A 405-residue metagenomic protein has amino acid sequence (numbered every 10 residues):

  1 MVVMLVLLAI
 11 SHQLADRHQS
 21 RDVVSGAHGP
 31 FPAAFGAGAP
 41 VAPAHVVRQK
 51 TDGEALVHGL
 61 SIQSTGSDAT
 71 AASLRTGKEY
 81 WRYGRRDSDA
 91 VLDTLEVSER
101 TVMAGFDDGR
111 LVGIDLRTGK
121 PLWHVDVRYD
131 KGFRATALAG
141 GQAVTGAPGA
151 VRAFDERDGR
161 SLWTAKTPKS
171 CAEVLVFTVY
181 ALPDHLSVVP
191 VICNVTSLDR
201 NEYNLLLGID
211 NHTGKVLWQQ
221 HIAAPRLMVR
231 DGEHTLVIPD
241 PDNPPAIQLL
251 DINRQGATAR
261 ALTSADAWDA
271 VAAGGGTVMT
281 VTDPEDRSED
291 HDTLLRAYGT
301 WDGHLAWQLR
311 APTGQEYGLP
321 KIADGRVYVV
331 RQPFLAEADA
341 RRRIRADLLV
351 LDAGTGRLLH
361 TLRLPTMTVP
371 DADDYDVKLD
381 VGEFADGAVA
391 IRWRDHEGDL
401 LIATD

Functional and structural regions predicted by a protein language model:
A9-L60, S67-V91, K120-Y129, R160-S170 (+4 more regions): Aromatic (tryptophan-biased) beta-strands that constitute blades/sheets of beta-rich domains
H45-H58, R86-E99, V127-G140, K169-D184 (+4 more regions): Repeated scaffold domains used in trafficking and secretory/extracellular systems, primarily beta-propellers
G53-T65, L95-D107, T136-A147, V151-R152 (+6 more regions): Short beta-strand elements that form the blades of beta-propeller/WD-repeat-like and other beta-sheet-rich scaffold
L74-T76, D115-G119, D155-G159, D210-T213 (+4 more regions): Short loop/turn segments that connect beta-strands within beta-propeller blades
Y80-L175: Non-cytosolic head/periplasmic domains of membrane-anchored proteins
A143-T258: Solenoidal tandem-repeat scaffolds enriched in leucines and small polar residues
T280-R296, H304, Q308-R357, T366: Loop/turn-rich, solvent-exposed surfaces of beta-rich toroidal or solenoidal domains
